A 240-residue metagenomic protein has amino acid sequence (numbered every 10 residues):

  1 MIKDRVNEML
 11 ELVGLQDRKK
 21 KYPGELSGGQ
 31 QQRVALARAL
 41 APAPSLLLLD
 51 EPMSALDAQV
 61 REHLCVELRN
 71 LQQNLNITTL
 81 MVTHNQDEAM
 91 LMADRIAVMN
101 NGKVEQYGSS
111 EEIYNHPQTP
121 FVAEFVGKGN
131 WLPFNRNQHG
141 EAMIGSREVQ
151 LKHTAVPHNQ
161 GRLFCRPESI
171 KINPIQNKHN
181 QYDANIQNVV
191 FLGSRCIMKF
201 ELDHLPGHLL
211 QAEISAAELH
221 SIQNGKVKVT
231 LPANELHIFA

Functional and structural regions predicted by a protein language model:
M1-F121: ABC ATPase nucleotide-binding domains
D17, G28-G29, G102, G108 (+5 more regions): Glycine-centered flexibility sites
R33-V34, L132, M198: Basic, gly/Ser/Thr/Pro-rich low-complexity segments located predominantly at protein N termini
I77-L80, W131, R195: Secondary-structure boundary/capping residues
N115-N137, F164: C-terminal boundary and immediately downstream tail of ABC-type ATPase nucleotide-binding domains
G129, G140-A240: Non-catalytic connector elements of ABC transporters
